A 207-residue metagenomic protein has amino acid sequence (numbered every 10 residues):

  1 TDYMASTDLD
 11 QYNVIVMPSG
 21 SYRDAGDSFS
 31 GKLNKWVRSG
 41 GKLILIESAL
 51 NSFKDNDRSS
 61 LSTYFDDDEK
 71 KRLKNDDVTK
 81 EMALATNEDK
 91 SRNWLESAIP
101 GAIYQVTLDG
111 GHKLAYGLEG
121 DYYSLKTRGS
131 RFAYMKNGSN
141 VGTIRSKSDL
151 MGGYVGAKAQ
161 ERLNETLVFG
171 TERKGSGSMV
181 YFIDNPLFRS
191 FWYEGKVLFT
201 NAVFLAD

Functional and structural regions predicted by a protein language model:
T1-A5, K42-I46, N51, T63 (+6 more regions): Structured catalytic-domain cores with a bias toward divalent-metal coordination
T1-L61, K70-K71: Helical hinge/lid and interdomain linker segments adjacent to catalytic or ligand-binding clefts that mediate domain
D2-S6, G31-L33, R92-N93, A102-I103 (+3 more regions): Generic recognition of flexible, low-complexity loop/linker segments
N13-I15, G41-I44, I103, N140 (+1 more regions): Beta-sheet entry/capping signal
I15-S19, I44-E47, G117, I144-S146 (+1 more regions): Generic beta-strand/beta-sheet core signal
R23, L43, N93, P100-Y104 (+2 more regions): Hydrophobic alpha-helical scaffolding
D57-G152: An acidic, glycine-rich "communication" segment
K113, E119, Y123, N137 (+1 more regions): Extracellular ligand-binding/catalytic regions of CAZymes and related secreted enzymes and adhesion modules
